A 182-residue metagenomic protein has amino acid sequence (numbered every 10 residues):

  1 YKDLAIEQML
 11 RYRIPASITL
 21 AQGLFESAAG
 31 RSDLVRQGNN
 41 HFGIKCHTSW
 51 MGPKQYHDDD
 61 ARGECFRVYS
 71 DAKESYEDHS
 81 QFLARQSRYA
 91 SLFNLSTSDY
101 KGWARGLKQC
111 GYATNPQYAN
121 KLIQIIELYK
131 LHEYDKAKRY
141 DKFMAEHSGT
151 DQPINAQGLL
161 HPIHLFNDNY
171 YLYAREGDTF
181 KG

Functional and structural regions predicted by a protein language model:
Y1-A21, A29: Export/targeting segments at the very N-terminus of extracytoplasmic proteins
A5-L10, A61-S70, Y89-N94, A104-T114 (+2 more regions): Second-shell loop/turn segments in exported
I14-S17, R36-N39, F166-N169, F180: Extracytoplasmic
T19-A21, G43, Y173, G182: Soluble periplasmic/extracytoplasmic beta-strand elements of cell-envelope proteins
A28-L95: Peptidoglycan-targeting cell-wall enzymes and recognition modules
Y69-K136: Catalytic and binding regions of secreted/periplasmic enzymes and modules that target cell-wall glycans
L122-L128, K138, K142-A156: Beta/coil-rich, acidic/histidine-enriched accessory regions frequently appended to metallopeptidases
I154-G182: Primarily a LysM-type cell-wall glycan-binding module
